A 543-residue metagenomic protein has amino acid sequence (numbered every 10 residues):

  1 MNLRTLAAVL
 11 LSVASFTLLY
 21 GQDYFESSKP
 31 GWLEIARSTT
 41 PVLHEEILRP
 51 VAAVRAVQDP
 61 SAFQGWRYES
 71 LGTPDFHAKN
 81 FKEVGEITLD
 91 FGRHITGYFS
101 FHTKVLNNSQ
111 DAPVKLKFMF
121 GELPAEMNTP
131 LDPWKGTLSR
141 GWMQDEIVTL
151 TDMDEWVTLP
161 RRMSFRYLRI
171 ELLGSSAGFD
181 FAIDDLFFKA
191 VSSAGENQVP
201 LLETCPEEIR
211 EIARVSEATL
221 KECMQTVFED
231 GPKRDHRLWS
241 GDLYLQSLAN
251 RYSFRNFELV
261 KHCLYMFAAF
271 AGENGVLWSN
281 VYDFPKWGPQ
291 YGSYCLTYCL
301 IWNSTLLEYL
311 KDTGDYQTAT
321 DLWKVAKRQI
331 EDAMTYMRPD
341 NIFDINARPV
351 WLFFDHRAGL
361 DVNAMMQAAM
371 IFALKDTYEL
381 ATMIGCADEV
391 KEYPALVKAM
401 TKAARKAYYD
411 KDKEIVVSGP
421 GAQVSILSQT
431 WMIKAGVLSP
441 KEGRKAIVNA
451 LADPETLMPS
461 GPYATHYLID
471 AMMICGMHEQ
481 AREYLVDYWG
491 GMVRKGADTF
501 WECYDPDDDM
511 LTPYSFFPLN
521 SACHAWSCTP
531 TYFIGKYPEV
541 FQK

Functional and structural regions predicted by a protein language model:
M1-Q22: Bacterial Sec-dependent N-terminal signal peptides
A8, L202-C205, L468-A471: General secondary-structure propensity
L11-A14, K82, D111, S527: A generic structural signal for short, non-catalytic loop/turn and secondary-structure boundary residues
S12, E222-T226, A269, E273: Short helix-loop boundary/capping segments at the starts of domains
S15, G121-L123, S425: Short linear Ser/Thr-Pro motifs
Q22-K233, E258-L259, S279-D283, D340: Extracellular/oxidizing-compartment recognition motifs
W239-K543: Active-site core of glycosidic bond-cleaving carbohydrate-active enzymes
